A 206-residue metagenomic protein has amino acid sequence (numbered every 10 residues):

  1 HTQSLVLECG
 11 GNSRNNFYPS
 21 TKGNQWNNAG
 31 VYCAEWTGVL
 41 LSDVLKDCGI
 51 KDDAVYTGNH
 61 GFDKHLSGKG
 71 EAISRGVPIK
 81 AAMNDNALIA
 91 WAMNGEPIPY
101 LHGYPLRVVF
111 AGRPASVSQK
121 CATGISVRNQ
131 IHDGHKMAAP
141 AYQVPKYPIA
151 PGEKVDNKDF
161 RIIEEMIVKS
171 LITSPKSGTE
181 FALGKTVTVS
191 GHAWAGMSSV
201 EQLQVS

Functional and structural regions predicted by a protein language model:
H1-S206: Structured, non-membrane catalytic/scaffold regions adjacent to prosthetic-group chemistry
